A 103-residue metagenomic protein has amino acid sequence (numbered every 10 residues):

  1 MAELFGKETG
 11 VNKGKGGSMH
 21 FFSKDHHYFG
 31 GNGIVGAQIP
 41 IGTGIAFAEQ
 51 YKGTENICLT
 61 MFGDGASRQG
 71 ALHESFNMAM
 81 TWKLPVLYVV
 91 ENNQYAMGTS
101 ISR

Functional and structural regions predicted by a protein language model:
M1-W82, S100: Cofactor-binding active-site loop characterized by glycine-rich and histidine/acidic residues
K83, Y88-E91: Short internal beta-strands
V90-R103: Thiamine diphosphate
